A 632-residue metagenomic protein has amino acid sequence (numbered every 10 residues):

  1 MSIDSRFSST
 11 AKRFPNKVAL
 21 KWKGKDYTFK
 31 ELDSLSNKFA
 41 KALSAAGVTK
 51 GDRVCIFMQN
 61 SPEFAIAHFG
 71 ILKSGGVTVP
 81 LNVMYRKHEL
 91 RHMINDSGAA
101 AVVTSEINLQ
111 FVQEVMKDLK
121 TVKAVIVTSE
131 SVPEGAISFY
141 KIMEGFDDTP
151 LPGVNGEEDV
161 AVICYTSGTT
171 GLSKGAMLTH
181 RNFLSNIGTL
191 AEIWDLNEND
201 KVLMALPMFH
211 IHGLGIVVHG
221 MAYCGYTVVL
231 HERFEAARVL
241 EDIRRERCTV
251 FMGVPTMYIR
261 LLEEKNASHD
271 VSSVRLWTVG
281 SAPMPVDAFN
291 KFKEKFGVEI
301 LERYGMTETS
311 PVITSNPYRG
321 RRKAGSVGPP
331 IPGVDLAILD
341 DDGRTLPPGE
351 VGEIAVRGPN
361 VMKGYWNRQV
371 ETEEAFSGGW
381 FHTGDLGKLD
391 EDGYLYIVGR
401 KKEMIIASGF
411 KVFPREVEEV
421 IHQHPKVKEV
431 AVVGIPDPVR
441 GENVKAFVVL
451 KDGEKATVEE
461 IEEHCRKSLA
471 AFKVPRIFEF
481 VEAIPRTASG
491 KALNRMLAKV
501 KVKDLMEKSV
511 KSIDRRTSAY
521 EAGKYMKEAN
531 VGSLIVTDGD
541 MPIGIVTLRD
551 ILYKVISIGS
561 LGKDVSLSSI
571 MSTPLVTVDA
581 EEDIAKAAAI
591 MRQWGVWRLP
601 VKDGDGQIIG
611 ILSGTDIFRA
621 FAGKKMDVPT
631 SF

Functional and structural regions predicted by a protein language model:
I3, N16-S61, A65-F69, R86-R91 (+1 more regions): Conserved AMP-binding/adenylate-forming core of the ANL superfamily
S8, K25, K41, A45-A46 (+2 more regions): Structural core segment of the AMP-binding/adenylate-forming
N16, N60, E144-Y165, L172 (+1 more regions): Conserved pre-ATP/AMP-binding loop-to-beta segment of ANL
T28-E31, A161-S185: Conserved AMP-binding A3 loop
Y85, R91, V102-T104, F251 (+6 more regions): AMP-binding/adenylate-forming catalytic core of the ANL superfamily
L184-K201, F209-V250, E264-K265: Conserved AMP-binding/adenylation subdomain of ANL enzymes
C248-G253, L262-R322, D335: Gly/Ser/Thr-rich phosphate-binding loop
P329-G333, R344-A375, V412: Conserved ATP/PPi-binding loop(s) of AMP-dependent carboxylate-activating enzymes
